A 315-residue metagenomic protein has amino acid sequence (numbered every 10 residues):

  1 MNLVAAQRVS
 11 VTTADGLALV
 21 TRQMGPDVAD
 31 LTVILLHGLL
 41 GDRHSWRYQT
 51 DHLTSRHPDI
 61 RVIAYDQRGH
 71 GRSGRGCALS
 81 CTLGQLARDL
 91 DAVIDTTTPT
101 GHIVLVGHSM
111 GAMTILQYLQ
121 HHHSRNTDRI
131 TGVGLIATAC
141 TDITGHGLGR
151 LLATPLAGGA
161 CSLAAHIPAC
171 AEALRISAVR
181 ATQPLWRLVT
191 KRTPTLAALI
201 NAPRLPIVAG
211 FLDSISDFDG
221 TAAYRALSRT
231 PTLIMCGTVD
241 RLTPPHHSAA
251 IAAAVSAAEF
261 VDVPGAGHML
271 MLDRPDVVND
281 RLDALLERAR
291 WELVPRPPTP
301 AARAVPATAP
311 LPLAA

Functional and structural regions predicted by a protein language model:
L17-R75: Conserved HGGG/HGGXW glycine-rich cap/lid loop of the alpha/beta-hydrolase fold
G38-G41, S109, A139: Active-site glycine-rich loops that stabilize anionic/oxyanionic intermediates across multiple enzyme folds
R61-M113, Y118-D128, D280: Active-site loop/oxyanion-hole signature of alpha/beta-hydrolase fold enzymes
Q120-A169: Flexible "cap/lid" loop of the alpha/beta hydrolase fold
I167-A226: Conserved alpha/beta-hydrolase catalytic His-Asp/Glu region
L227-S228, I234-C236, D240: Short beta-strand/loop motif that positions the catalytic acidic residue of the alpha/beta-hydrolase fold
R241-H247: Conserved alpha/beta-hydrolase "acid-adjacent" motif
S256-A315: Catalytic active-site module of serine/aspartate enzymes centered on a nucleophile-bearing elbow/loop
